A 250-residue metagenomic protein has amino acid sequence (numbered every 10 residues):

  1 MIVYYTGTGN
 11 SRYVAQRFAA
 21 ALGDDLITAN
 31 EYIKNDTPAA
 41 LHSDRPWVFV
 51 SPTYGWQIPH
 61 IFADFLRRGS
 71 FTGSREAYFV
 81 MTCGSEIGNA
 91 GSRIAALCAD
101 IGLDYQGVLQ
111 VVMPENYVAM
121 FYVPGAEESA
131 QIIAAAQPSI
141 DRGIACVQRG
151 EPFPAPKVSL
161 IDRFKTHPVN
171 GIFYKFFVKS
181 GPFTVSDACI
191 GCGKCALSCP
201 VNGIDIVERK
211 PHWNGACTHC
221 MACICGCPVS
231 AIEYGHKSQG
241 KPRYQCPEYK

Functional and structural regions predicted by a protein language model:
M1-I2, T6-V14, A19-I33, T37-S51 (+3 more regions): FMN-binding flavodoxin-like domain, especially the glycine-rich phosphate-binding loop
L22, K179-G181, R209: Generic structural motif recognizing short loop/turn segments at the entrances and edges of beta-strands
A40-L41, S70, F176, C192 (+2 more regions): Generic structural signal for beta-strand residues in well-ordered domains
S159-G191, L197: A mid-sequence, solvent-exposed acidic-amphipathic segment
T184-V185, I190-T218, A222-Q239: Iron-sulfur cluster-binding cysteine motifs and their immediate structural context in ferredoxin-like electron-transfer
Y244-Y249: Active-site-proximal loop/hinge segments that shape catalytic or ion-binding/gating pockets
